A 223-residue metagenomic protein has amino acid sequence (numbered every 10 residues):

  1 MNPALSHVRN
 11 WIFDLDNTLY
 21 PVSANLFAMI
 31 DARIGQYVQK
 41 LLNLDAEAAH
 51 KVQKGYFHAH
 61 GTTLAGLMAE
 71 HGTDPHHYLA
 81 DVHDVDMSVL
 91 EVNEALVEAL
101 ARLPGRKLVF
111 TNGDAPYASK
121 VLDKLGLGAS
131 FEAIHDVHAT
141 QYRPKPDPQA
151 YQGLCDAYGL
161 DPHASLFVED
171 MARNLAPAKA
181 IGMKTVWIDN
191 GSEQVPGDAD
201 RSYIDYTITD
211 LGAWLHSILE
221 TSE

Functional and structural regions predicted by a protein language model:
M1-R9, A101, D114-A115, S119-E223: Asp-based, Mg2+/Mn2+-dependent phosphohydrolase catalytic module
P3-F13, T18-V97, P116: N-terminal helical cap/lid subdomain that shapes the substrate entry/recognition surface in HAD-like hydrolases
P21, V109-T111, W187: Hydrophobic residues in well-ordered beta-strands that form the structural core
S23, V52-Q53, S88, R106-K107 (+2 more regions): A generic structural signal for short
L44, T73, G105, L160 (+1 more regions): Short glycine/serine/threonine/alanine-rich loop segments
V92, F110, R143: Residue-level marker of regulatory loop/turn positions in helix-turn-helix DNA-binding domains and in histidine
E94, R102-K107: Non-catalytic interaction surface on structured domains
